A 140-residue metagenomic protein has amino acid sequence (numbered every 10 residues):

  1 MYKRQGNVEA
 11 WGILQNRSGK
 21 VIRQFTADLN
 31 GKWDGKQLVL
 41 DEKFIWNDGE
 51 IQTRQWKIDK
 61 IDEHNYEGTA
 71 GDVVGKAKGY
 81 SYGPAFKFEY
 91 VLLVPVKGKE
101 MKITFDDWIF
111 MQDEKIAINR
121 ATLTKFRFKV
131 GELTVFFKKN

Functional and structural regions predicted by a protein language model:
M1-Q5: Conserved small/polar residues in nucleotide/adenosyl-binding loops
W11, Q15-V96: Central antiparallel beta-sheet cores of small beta-barrel/beta-sandwich binding domains
V21-A27, E100-F105, K129-G131: Amphipathic hydrophobic-ligand
T26, T53, T69, T104 (+2 more regions): Residue-identity detector for threonine
D106-D107, M111-N140: Glycine-rich, aromatic-bearing surface loops/beta-hairpins
